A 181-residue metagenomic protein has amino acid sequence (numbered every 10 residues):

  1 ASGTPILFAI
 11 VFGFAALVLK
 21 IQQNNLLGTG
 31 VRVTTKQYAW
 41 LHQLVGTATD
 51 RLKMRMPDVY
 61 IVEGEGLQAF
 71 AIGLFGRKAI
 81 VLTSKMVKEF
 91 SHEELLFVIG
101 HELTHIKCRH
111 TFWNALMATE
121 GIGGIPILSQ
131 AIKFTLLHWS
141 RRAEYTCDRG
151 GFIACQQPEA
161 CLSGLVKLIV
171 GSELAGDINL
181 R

Functional and structural regions predicted by a protein language model:
A1-F70, S172: Hydrophobic or amphipathic, alpha-helical segments that drive membrane association/targeting
P5-L7, I21, G123-L136: Selective recognition of hydrophobic, aromatic-rich stretches within alpha-helical transmembrane segments of polytopic
N25-T29, T83, L128-F134: Bateman (tandem CBS) regulatory domains
T35-Q43, T47-M56, Q130-R181: Short helix/loop segments within enzyme catalytic domains that coordinate or immediately flank catalytic cofactors
W40, T83-F97, H138-R141: Short pre-active-site segment immediately N-terminal to the catalytic Zn-binding motif
R51, Q68-H92: Active-site scaffold of zinc-dependent metalloenzymes
F90, I99-C108, T146, G150: Active-site His/Glu-centered metal-binding helix of metallohydrolases
L103-I122: Catalytic Zn2+-binding segment of zinc metalloproteases
